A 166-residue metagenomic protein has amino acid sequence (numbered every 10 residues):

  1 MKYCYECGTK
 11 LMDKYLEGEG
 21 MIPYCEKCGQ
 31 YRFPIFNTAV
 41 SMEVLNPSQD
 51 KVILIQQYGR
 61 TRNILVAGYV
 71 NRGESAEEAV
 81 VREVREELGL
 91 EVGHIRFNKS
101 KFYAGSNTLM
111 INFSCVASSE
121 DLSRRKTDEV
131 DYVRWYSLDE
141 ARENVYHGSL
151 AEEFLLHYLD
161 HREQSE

Functional and structural regions predicted by a protein language model:
M1-M42: Acidic, metal-coordinating catalytic segment for phosphate/diphosphate chemistry, firing primarily on the Nudix
M21, D50-K51, T61, L109 (+1 more regions): A generic secondary-structure signal marking the coil-to-beta-strand transition
Y24, I64, N112: Conserved beta-strand segments that form the floor/walls of ligand-binding pockets within enzyme and binding domains
P34-I35, V52, L90-I95: Short, structured loop/turn "capping" segments at alpha-beta junctions
S41-E43, I53-I55, N98, I111-S114: Short, hydrophobic/aromatic-rich beta-strand segments within well-structured domains
E43-E86: Conserved Nudix-box catalytic region and its N-terminal flanking loop in Nudix hydrolases and closely related
V70-H94, N98-F154, S165: Unchanged
